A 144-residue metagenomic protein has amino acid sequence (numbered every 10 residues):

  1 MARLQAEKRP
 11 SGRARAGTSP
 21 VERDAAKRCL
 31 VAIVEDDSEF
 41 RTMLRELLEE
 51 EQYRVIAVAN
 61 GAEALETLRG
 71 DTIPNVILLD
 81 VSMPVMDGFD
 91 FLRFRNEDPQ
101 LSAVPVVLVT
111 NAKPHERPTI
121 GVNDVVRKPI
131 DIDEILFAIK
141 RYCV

Functional and structural regions predicted by a protein language model:
M1-A32, D131-V144: Non-catalytic signal-transmission and effector/linker regions of two-component phosphorelay proteins
E35: Conserved acidic carboxylate
T42-E50: Charged docking surfaces used in two-component/phosphorelay signaling
A57-V76: Acidic, metal-coordinating helix/loop segments flanking the phosphotransfer/catalytic sites of two-component signaling
L79-D80: Active-site residues of response regulator receiver
M83: Receiver (REC) domain active-site loop signature in two-component systems and cognate sites in sensor histidine kinases
V109-T110: Hydrophobic/aromatic residues positioned on beta-strands within the core alpha/beta folds
